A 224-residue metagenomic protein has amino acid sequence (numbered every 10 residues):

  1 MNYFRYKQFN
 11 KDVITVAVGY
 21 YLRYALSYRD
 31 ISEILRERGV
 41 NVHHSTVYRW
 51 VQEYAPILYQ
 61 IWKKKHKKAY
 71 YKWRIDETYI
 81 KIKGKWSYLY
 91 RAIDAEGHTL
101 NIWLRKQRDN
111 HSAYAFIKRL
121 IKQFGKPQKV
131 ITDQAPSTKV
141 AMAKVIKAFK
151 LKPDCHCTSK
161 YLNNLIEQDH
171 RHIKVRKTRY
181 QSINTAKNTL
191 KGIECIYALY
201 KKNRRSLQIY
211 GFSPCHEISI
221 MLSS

Functional and structural regions predicted by a protein language model:
M1-R23, G39-H43, Y48, K68-W73 (+2 more regions): Basic, short loop/linker segments at the boundary and entry of helix-turn-helix/winged-helix-like folds
A17, I31, V47, I75-D76 (+10 more regions): Mobile genetic element proteins and their domesticated derivatives, centered on retroelements and DNA transposons
S27-V40: DNA-recognition alpha helix
R49-Y71, A148-F149: Short, basic alpha-helical nucleic acid-contact segments in DNA-binding proteins and DNA transaction factors
A69-I82, R91: Two-metal-ion RNase H-like nuclease active-site motif
I102-F124: Active-site beta-loop-alpha junctions of metal-dependent nucleic acid enzymes, especially the RNase H-like/DDE
Q134-K191, C195-A198: Helix-centered, glycine/charged polyanion-binding patches within enzymatic domains that contact phosphate-containing
N188-C195, Y200-S224: C-terminal domain-tail junction helix/linker
